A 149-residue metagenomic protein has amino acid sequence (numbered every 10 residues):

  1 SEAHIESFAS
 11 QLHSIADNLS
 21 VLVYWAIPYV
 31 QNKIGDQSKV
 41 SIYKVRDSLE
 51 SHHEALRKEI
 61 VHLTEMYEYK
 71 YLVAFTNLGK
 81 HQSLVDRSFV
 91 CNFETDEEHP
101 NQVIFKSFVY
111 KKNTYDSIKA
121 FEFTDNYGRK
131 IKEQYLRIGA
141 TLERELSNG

Functional and structural regions predicted by a protein language model:
S1-E6, S10, N18-G149: Acidic, Ser/Thr/Gly/Pro-rich intrinsically disordered interaction regions
